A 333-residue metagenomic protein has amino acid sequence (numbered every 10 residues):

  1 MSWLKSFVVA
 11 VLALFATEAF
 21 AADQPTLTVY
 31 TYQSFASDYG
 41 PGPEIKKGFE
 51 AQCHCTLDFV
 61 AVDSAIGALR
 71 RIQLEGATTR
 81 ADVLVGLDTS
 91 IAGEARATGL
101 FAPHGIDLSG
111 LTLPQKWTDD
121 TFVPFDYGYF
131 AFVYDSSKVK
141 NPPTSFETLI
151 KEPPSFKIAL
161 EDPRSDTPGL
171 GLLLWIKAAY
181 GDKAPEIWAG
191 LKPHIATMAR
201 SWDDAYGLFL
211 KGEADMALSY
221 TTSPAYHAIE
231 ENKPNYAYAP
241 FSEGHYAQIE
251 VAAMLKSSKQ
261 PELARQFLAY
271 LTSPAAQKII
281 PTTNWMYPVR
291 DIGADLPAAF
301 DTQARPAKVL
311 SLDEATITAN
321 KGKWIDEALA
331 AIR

Functional and structural regions predicted by a protein language model:
M1-V8: Bacterial N-terminal signal peptides that target proteins for export
A16-E18: N-terminal signal peptide c-region/cleavage motif recognized by signal peptidases
Q24-G42, D63-G67, R80-A214, H227: Extracytoplasmic ligand-binding site segments that recognize negatively charged/polar headgroups
P43-F59: Short alpha-helix C-terminal cap/hinge motif
L111-P114, G128, W188-K192, M198-A199 (+3 more regions): Periplasmic-binding protein-like
A131-K138, K177, Q248-Q260, I279-T282: A bilobed periplasmic-binding-protein/Venus flytrap-type ligand-binding module shared by bacterial periplasmic
A184, P288-R333: An extracytoplasmic/periplasmic, membrane-proximal ligand-sensing/linker region
L255-V309: Mature extracytoplasmic/periplasmic domains
